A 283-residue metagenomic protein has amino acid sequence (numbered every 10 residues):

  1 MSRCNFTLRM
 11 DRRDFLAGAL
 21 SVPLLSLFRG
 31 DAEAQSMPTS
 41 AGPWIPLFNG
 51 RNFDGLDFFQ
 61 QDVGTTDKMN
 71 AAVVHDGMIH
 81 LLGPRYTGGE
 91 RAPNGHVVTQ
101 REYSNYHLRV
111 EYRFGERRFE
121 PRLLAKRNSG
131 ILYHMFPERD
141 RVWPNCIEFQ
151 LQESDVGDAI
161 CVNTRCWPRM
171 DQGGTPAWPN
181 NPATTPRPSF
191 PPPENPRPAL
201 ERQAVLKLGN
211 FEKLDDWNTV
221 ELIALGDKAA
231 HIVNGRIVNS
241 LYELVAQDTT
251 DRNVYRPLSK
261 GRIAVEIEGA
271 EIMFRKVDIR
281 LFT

Functional and structural regions predicted by a protein language model:
M1-M10, S21-P23, Q35: N-terminal secretory signal peptides
L16-L20, S26: Elongated, non-catalytic scaffold/linker segments and compositionally distinctive motifs
L27-M37: Bacterial Sec-dependent signal peptides at the C-terminal "C-region" and cleavage site
Q35-T283: Carbohydrate-interacting regions of secretory-pathway proteins
